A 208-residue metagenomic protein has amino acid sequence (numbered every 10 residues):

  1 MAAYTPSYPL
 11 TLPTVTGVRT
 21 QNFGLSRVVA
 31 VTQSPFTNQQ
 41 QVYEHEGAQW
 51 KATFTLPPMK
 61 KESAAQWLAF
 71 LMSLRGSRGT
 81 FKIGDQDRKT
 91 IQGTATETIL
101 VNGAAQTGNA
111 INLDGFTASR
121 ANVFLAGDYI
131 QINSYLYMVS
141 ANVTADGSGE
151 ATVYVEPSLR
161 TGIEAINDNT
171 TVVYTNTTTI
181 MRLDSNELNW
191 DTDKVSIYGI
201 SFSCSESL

Functional and structural regions predicted by a protein language model:
M1-L208: Extracellular/virion structural assembly segments
